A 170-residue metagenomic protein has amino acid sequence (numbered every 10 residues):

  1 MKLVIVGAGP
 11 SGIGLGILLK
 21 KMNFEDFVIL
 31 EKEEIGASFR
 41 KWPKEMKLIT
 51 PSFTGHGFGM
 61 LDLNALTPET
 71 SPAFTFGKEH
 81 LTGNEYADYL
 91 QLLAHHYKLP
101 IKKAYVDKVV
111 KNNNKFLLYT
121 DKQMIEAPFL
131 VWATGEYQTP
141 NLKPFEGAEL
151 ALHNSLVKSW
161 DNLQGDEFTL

Functional and structural regions predicted by a protein language model:
M1-I29, F168-L170: N-terminal Rossmann-like FAD-binding beta1-loop-alpha1 element of flavoenzymes
V4-V6, L118, M124-Q138, T169-L170: Short hydrophobic core segments
S11, I35, Y137: Conserved Rossmann-like nucleotide-cofactor binding loop
K32-A87: Glycine-rich active-site loop/strand segments that organize a redox cofactor
T82, T134-L170: Glycine-rich dinucleotide-binding loop and its adjacent helix/turn
G83-I101, A133, Y137-P140: Helical element adjacent to the flavin cofactor pocket in flavoenzyme catalytic cores
K102-F116: A conserved short coil-to-beta-strand element within the FAD-binding core of flavoproteins
K102-Y105, T120, T134, N154: Short loop/edge segments at beta-strand edges and connector loops that shape dinucleotide/nucleotide cofactor-binding
